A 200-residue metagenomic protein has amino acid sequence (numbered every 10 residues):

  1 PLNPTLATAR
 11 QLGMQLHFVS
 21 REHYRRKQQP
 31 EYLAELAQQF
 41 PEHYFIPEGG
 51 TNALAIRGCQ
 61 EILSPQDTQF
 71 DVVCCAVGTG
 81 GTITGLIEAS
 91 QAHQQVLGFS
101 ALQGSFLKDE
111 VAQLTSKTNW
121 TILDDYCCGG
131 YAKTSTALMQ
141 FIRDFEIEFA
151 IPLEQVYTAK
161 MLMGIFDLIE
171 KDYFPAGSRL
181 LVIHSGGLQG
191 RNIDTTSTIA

Functional and structural regions predicted by a protein language model:
P1-T68, T118-F141, E146: Small/polar-residue-rich loop-to-helix segments that shape phosphate-bearing ligand pockets
T5, G85-A89, G164: A short acidic, amphipathic alpha-helical/loop segment
V19, E48, F99-A101, I183: Generic beta-sheet signal
A53-G129, S185-A200: Glycine-rich phosphate/pyrophosphate-binding loop at beta-loop-alpha junctions
Y126, Y131-A176: Active-site-adjacent helical/loop segments in soluble small-molecule enzymes
Y157-G164, P175-A200: ATP/nucleoside-binding phosphotransfer catalytic cores, i.e., glycine-rich phosphate-binding loops
